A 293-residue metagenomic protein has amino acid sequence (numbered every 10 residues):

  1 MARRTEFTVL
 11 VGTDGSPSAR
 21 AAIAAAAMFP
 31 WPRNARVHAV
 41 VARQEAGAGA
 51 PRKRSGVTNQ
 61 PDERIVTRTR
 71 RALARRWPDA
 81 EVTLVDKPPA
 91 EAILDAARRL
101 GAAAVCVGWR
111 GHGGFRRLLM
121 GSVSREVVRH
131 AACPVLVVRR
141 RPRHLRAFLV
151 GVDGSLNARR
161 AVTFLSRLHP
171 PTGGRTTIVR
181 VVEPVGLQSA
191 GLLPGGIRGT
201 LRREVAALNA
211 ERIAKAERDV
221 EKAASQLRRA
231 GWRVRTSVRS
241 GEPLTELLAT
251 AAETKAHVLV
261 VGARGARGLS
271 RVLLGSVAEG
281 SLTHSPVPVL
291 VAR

Functional and structural regions predicted by a protein language model:
M1-F7, I23, M28-P32, L94-R143 (+1 more regions): Gly/Ser-rich helix-loop-strand patches that form or flank binding pockets for ribonucleotide-derived cofactors
A2-N59, R76-A80, R143-R203, Q226-A230 (+2 more regions): Small/aliphatic-rich secondary-structure junction motif
A22-A25, A92, A161, D219 (+1 more regions): Well-ordered alpha-helical segments embedded in enzymatic catalytic cores
S55, N59-R70, I213-E221: Short, surface-exposed alpha-helical segments at coil->helix boundaries
T67-D79: Phosphate/nucleotide-donor binding subsite
L84-A92, V238-E246: Charged docking surfaces used in two-component/phosphorelay signaling
V205-R212: Structural signature of PLP-dependent enzymes
E221-S225, P243-A252: A short, acidic, amphipathic alpha-helical segment used as a generic capping/interface helix at domain edges
